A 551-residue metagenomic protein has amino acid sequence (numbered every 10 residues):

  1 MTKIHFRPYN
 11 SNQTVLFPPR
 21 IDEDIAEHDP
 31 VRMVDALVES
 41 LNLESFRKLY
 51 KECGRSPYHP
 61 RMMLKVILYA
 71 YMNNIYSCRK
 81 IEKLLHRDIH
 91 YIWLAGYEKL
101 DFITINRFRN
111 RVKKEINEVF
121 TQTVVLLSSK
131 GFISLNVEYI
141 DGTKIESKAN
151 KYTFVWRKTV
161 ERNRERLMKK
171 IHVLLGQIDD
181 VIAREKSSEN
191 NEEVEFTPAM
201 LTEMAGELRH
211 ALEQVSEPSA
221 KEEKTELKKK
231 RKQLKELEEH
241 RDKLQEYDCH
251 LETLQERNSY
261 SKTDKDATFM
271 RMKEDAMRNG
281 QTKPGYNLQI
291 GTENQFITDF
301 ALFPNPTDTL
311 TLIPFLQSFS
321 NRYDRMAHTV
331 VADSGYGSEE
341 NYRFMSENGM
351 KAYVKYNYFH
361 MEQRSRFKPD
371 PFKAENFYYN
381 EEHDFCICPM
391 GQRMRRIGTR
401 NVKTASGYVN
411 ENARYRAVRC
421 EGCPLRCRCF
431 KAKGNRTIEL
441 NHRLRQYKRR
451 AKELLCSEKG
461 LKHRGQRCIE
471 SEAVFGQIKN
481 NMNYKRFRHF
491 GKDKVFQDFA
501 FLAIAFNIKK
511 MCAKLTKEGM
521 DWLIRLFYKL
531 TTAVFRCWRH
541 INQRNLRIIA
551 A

Functional and structural regions predicted by a protein language model:
M1-R32: Hydrophobic alpha-helical membrane-insertion signals
K3, Y50-G54, K459-K462: A ubiquitous short alpha-helical element
P8, I67, N74-R87, E98-A551: Anion-binding and metal-coordination hotspots
A26-L68, H442: Basic, short loop/linker segments at the boundary and entry of helix-turn-helix/winged-helix-like folds
Y91-G96: Secretory-pathway/luminal and periplasmic proteins that interact with or process carbohydrate-rich
